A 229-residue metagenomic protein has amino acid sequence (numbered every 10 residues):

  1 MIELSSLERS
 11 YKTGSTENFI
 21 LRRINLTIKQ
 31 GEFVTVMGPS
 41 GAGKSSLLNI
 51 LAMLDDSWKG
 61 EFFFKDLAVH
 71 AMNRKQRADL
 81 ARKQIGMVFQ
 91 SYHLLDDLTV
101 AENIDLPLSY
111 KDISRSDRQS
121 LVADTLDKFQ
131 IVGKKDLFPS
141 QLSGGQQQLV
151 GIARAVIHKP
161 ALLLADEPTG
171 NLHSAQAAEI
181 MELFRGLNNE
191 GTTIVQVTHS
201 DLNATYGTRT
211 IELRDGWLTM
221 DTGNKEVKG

Functional and structural regions predicted by a protein language model:
M1-R9, D221-G229: ABC-family P-loop ATPase nucleotide-binding domain
I2-T210: ABC family nucleotide-binding domain
T210-G223: H-loop (His-switch) and adjacent beta-strand-loop-beta switch element of ABC-type ATPase nucleotide-binding domains
